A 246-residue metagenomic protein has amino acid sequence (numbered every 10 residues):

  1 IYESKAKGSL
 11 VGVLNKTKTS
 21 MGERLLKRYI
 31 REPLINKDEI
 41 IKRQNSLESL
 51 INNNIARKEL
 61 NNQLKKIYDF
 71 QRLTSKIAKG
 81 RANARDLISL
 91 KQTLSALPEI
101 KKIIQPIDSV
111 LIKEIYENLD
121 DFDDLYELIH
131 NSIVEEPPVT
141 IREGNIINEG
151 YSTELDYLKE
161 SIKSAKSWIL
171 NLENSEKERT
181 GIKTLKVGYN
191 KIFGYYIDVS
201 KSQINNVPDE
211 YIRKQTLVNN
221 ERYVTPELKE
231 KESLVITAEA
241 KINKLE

Functional and structural regions predicted by a protein language model:
I1-Y2, K7-L10: N-terminal cationic and glycine-rich segments that engage phosphates or anionic surfaces
Y2, K18, K191, K201-Q203: A broadly conserved detector of short glycine/acidic/proline-rich loop/turn motifs that flank catalytic sites and bind
A6-K7, F122-D124, N190: A generic structural signal for short, non-catalytic loop/turn and secondary-structure boundary residues
L10-K27, R72, V187-G194: Conserved phosphate/anionic-ligand binding catalytic regions in large, soluble enzymes, centered on
K18-E176, Q203-E246: Long, non-coiled-coil amphipathic alpha-helical linker/lever segments that couple catalytic cores to other domains
L170, K177-K201: Extended, charged helical/alpha-beta scaffold domains that provide interaction surfaces
